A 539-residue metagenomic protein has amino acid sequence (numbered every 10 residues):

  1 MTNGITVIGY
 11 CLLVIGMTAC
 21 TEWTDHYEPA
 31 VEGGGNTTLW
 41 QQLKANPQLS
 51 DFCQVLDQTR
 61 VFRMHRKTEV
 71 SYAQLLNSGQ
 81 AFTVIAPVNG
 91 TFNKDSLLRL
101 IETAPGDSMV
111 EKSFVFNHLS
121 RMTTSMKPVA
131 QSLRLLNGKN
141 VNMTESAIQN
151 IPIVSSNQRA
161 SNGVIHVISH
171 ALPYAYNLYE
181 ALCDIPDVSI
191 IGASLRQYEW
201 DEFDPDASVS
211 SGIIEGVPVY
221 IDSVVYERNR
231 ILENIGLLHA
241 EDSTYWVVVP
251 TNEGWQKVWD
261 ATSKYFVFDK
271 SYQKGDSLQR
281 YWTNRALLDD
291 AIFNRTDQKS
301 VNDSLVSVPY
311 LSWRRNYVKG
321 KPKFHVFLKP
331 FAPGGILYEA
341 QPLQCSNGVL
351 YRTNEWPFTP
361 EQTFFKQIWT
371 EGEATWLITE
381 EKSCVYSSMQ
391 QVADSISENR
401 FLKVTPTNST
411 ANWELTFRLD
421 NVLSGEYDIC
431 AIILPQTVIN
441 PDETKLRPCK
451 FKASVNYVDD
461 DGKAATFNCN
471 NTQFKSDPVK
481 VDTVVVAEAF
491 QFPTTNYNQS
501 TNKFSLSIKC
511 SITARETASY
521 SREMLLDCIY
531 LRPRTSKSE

Functional and structural regions predicted by a protein language model:
M1-C20: Sec-dependent bacterial lipoprotein signal peptides
C20-E539: Mature, structured domains of secreted/extracytosolic soluble proteins
